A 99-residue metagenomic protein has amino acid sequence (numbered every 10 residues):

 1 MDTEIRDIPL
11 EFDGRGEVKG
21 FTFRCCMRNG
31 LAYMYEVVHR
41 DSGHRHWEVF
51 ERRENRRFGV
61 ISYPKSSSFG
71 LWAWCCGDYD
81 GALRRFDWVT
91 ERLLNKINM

Functional and structural regions predicted by a protein language model:
D2-S62, R92: Short N-terminal "domain-start" leader segments that mark the transition from disordered tails or signal peptides into
R45, G70-W72, F86: Short, low-complexity intrinsically disordered segments
V49, W74-C76, T90: Intrinsic disorder/low-complexity segments enriched in polar/charged and small flexible residues
Y63-G81: A short, exposed loop/beta-hairpin motif centered on an aromatic-Gly-Thr core
D80-L83, L94-K96: Amphipathic alpha-helical interaction segments
W88-M99: Short arginine-rich
